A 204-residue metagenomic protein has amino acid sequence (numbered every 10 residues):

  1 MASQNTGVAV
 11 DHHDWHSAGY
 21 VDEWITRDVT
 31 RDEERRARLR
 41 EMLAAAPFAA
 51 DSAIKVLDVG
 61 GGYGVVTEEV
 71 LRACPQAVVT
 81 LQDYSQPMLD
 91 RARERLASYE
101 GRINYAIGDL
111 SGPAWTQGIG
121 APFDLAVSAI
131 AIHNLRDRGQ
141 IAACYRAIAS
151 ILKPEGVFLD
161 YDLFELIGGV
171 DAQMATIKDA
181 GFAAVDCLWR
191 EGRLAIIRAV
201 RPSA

Functional and structural regions predicted by a protein language model:
A2-A49: Conserved class I S-adenosyl-L-methionine
L57, Y63-P113: Class I SAM-dependent methyltransferase SAM/SAH-binding core
T116-A126: A short acidic, Gly/Pro-enriched loop at the edge of an enzyme's catalytic core that lines a small-molecule cofactor
D124-G139: A short SAM/SAH-binding and catalytic strip from SAM-dependent methyltransferases
A142-P154: A short glycine-rich, Lys/Arg-flanked "PGG" loop and its adjoining helix->strand segment in the class I
E155-D162: Conserved beta-strand signature within the Rossmann-like core of class I S-adenosyl-L-methionine
I167-A180: Short alpha-helix
W189-A204: Core SAM-dependent methyltransferase catalytic element
